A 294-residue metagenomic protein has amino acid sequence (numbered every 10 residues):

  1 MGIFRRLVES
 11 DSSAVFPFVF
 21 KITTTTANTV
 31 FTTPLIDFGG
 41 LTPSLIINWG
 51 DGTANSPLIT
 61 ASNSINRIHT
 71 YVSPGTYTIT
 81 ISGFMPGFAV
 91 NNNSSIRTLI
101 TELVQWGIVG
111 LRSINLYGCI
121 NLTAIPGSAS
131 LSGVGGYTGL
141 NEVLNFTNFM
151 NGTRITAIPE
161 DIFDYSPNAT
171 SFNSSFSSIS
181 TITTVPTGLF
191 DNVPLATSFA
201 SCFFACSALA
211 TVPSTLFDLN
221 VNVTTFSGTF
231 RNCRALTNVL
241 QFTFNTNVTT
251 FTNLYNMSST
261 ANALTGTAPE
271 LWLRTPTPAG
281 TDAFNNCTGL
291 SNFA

Functional and structural regions predicted by a protein language model:
F4, V8-A294: Negatively charged
